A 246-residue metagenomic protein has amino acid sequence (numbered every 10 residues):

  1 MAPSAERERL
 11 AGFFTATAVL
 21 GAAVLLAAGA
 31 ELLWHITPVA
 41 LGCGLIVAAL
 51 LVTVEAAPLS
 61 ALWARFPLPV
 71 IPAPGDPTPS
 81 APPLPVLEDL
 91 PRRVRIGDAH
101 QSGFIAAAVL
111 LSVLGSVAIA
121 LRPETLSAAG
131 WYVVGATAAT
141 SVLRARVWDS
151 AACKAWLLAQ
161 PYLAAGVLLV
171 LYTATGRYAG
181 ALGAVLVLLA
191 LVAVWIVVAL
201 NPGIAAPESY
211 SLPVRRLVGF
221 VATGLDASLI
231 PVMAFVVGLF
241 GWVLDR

Functional and structural regions predicted by a protein language model:
M1-G21: Internal, well-ordered domain-core segments that constitute the primary functional module of diverse proteins
T15-L158, L169-R177: Generic multipass alpha-helical transmembrane bundles of integral membrane proteins
W34-L41, T175-A184, E208, V243-R246: Extracellular/periplasmic helix-loop-helix junctions in multi-pass membrane proteins
A165: Flexible loop/N-cap segments at domain edges
G176-A199: Short alpha-helical packing/oligomerization segments
W195-S209: Transmembrane alpha-helical segments of integral membrane proteins
P207-A227: Interfacial loop-to-transmembrane junctions
A234-R246: Juxtamembrane boundary at the C-terminal end of a transmembrane helix
